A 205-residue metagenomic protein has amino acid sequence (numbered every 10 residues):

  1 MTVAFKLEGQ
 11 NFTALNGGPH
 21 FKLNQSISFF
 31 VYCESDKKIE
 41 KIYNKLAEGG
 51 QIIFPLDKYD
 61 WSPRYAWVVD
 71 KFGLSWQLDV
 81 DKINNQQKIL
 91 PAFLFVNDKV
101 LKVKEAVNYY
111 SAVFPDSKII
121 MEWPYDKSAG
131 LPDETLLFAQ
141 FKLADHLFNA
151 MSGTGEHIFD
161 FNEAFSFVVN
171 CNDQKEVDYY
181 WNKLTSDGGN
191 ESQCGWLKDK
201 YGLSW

Functional and structural regions predicted by a protein language model:
M1-L23, W76-L78, P124-D160, W205: Conserved short beta-strand elements that form part of the metal-binding/catalytic scaffold of enzyme active sites
K6-N11, K22-L23, S28-Y65, A112-V113 (+3 more regions): Vicinal oxygen chelate
S28, Q51, P55, Q77-Y125 (+2 more regions): N-terminal beta-strand motif that seeds the catalytic metal site of vicinal oxygen chelate
I39, V103-V107, E134, Q174-V177: A structural signal for well-ordered alpha-helical scaffolds and beta->alpha junctions
G73: Short, contiguous alpha-helical
